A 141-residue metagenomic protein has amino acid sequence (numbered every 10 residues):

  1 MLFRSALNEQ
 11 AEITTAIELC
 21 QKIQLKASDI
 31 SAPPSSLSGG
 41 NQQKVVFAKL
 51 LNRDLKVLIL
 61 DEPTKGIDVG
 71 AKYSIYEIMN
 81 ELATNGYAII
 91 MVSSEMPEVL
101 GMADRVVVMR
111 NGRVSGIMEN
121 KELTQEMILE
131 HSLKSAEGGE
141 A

Functional and structural regions predicted by a protein language model:
M1-L37, G116-E119, T124-A136: Conserved P-loop NTPase catalytic core
F47: Hydrophobic anchor residue at the start of the ABC signature
N52-K56, E62: A short, proline-enriched helix->beta-strand linker immediately N-terminal to the Walker B motif in ABC-type P-loop
D61, D68: ABC-family nucleotide-binding domains
Y73-N85: Helical segment within the ABC ATPase nucleotide-binding domain
S93-S94: H-loop/switch region of ABC-family ATPase nucleotide-binding domains
V99-G101: A short, surface-exposed alpha-helical micro-motif characterized by mixed small hydrophobic and charged/polar residues
